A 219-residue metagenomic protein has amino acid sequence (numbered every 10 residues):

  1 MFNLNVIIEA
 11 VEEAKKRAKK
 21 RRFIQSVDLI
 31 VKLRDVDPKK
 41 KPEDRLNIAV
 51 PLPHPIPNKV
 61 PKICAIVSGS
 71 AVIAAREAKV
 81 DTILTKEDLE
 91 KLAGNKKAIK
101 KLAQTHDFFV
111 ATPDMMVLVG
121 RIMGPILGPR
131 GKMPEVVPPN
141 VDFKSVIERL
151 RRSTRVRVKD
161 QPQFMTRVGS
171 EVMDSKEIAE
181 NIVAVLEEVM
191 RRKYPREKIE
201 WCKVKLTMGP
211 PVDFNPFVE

Functional and structural regions predicted by a protein language model:
M1: OB-fold/S1-family RNA-binding modules
E9-A18: Interdomain regulatory linker/hinge segments that flank or connect interaction modules in polarity/junction/synaptic
R17-I73, N95-K97: Translation machinery proteins
F23-V27, R192-K203: Flexible, glycine/charged-enriched surface loops at secondary-structure junctions
C64-S68, A74-A78, T82, D88 (+1 more regions): Compact, Lys/Arg-rich rRNA/RNP-binding cores from ribosome-related proteins
V67, V168-S170, L206-M208, P216-V218: Flexible glycine-/small-residue-rich
A75, G128, V204: Residue-level signature of catalytic and energy-coupling elements of molecular machines, predominantly ATP/GTP-dependent
L84-E188: Long, charge-patterned amphipathic alpha-helical coiled-coil/hairpin "stalk" segments used as oligomerization
